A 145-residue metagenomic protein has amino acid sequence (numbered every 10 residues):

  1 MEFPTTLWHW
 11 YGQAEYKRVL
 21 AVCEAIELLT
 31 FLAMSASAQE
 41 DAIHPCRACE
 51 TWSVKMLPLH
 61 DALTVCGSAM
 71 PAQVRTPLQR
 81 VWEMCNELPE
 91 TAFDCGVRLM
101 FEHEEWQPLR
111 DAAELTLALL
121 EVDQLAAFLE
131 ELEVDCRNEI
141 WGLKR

Functional and structural regions predicted by a protein language model:
M1-H60: Short terminal alpha-helical segments
F3-L7, M56-L59, M84-D94, R98 (+2 more regions): A generic structural signal for ordered alpha-helices
P4-T6, R47-A48, L78, E102 (+1 more regions): Acidic, low-complexity intrinsically disordered regions
Y11-Q13, K55, C85, L109 (+1 more regions): Enriched - but not universal
C23, C46-C49, C66, C85 (+2 more regions): Generic recognition of cysteine residues
D61-L125: Amphipathic protein-protein interaction modules
Q107-L109, C136-R145: Eukaryote-specific, cytoplasm-facing alpha-helical/coiled-coil scaffolding segments in long proteins
Q124-W141: Short linear, low-complexity motifs centered on an aromatic residue
